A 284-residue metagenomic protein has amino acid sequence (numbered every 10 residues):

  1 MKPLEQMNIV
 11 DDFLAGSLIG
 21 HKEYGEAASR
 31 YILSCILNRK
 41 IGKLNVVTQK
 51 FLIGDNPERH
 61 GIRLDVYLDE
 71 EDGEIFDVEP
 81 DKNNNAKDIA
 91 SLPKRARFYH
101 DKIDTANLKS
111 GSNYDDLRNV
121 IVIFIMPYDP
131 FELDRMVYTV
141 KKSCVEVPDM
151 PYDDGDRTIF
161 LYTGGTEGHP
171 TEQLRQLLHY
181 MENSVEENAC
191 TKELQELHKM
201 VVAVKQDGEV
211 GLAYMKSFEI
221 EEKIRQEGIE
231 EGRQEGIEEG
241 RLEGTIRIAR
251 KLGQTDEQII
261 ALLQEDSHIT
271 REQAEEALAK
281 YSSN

Functional and structural regions predicted by a protein language model:
M1-R157, E167: Accessory alpha/beta interaction modules
K2-Q6, F13, Y67-D72, F76-D81 (+1 more regions): Short, charged alpha-helical interaction segments and adjacent helix-coil junctions
V145-E146, D153-E167, T171, Q176-N183: Upstream accessory/linker segments immediately N-terminal to the RecA-like ATPase cores of bacterial MutS and a subset
